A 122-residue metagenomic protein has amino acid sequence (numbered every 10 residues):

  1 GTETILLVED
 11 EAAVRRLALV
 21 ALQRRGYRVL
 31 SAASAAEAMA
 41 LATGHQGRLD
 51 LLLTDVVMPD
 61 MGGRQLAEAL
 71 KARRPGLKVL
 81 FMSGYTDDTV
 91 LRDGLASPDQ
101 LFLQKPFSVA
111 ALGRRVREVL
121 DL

Functional and structural regions predicted by a protein language model:
G1-T4, D99: Phosphate-coordination loops involved in phosphoryl transfer and adenosine-cofactor binding
E9: Conserved acidic carboxylate
R16-R24: Charged docking surfaces used in two-component/phosphorelay signaling
L19, S31-L51: Acidic, metal-coordinating helix/loop segments flanking the phosphotransfer/catalytic sites of two-component signaling
S34-E37, M61-L66: Acidic catalytic/metal-coordinating carboxylates
D55: Active-site residues of response regulator receiver
M58: Receiver (REC) domain active-site loop signature in two-component systems and cognate sites in sensor histidine kinases
Q65, A69-A72, G76-K105, V109-R117: Alpha4 helix (beta4-alpha4-beta5 surface) of REC/receiver domains from two-component response regulators
